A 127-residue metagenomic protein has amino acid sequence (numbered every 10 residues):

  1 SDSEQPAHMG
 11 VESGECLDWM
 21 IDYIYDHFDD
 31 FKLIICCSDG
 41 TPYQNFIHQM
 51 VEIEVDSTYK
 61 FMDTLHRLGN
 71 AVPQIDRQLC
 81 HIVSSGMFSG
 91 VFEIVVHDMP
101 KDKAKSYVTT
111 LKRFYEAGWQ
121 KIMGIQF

Functional and structural regions predicted by a protein language model:
S1-S13, K32: Amphipathic alpha-helical linker/stalk segments
P6, G10, Q44, K101-K105: Flexible, glycine- and charge-enriched loops at secondary-structure boundaries
V11, E15-D26, T41-R67, Q78-S85: Amphipathic alpha-helical packing segments from all-alpha helical-bundle domains
C16, M20, L111, Y115-G118: Alpha-helical packing segments of well-folded alpha/beta enzyme cores
I24, W119-Q120: Short, charged N-terminal helix-start/capping segments
F31-N45: Short acidic alpha-helical/loop segments enriched in Asp/Glu that coordinate divalent cations
L33, F61-F114, M123-F127: Hydrophobic/aromatic-rich alpha-helical bundle segments in the mid-to-C-terminal region
